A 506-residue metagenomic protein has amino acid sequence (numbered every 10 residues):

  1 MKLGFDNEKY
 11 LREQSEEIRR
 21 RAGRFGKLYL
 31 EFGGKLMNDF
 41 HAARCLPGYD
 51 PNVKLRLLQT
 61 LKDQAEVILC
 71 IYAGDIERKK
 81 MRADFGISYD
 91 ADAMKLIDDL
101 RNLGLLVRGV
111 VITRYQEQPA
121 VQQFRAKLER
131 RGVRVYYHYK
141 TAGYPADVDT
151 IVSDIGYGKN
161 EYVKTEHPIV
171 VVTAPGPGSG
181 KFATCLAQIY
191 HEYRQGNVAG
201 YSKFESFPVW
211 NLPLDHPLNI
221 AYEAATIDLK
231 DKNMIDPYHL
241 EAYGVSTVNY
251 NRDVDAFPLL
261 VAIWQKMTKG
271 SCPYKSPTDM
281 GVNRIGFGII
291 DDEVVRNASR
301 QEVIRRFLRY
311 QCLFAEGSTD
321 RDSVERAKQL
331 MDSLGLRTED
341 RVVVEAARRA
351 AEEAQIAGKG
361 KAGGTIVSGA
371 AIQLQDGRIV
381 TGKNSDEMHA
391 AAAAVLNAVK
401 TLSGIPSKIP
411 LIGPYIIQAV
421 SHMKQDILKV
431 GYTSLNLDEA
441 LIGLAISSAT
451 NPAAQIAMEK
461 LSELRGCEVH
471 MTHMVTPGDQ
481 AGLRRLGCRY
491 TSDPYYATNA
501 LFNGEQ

Functional and structural regions predicted by a protein language model:
M1-V171, Q188-A354, G358, I366-V367 (+3 more regions): Flexible phosphate-sensing "switch/lid" loops adjacent to ATP/NTP-binding sites across phosphate-transfer
T173-P175: Residues at the beta-strand->loop junction immediately N-terminal to the Walker
P177-S179: Short strand->helix junction
T184: Hydrophobic positions on the alpha1 helix immediately C-terminal to the Walker A/P-loop
K383-N384: Short clusters of small/polar residues that mark proteolytic maturation junctions
E387-S403: A short, polar/charged loop-to-alpha-helix boundary motif
T401-T433: Short HxH-centered metal-ligating active-site micro-motif
